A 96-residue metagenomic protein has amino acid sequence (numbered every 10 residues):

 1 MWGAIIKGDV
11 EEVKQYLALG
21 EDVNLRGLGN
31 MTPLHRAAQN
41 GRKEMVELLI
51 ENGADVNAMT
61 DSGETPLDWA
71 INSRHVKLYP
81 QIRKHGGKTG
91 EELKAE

Functional and structural regions predicted by a protein language model:
E12, E44-M45, K77-L78: Conserved ankyrin/ankyrin-like repeat signature
